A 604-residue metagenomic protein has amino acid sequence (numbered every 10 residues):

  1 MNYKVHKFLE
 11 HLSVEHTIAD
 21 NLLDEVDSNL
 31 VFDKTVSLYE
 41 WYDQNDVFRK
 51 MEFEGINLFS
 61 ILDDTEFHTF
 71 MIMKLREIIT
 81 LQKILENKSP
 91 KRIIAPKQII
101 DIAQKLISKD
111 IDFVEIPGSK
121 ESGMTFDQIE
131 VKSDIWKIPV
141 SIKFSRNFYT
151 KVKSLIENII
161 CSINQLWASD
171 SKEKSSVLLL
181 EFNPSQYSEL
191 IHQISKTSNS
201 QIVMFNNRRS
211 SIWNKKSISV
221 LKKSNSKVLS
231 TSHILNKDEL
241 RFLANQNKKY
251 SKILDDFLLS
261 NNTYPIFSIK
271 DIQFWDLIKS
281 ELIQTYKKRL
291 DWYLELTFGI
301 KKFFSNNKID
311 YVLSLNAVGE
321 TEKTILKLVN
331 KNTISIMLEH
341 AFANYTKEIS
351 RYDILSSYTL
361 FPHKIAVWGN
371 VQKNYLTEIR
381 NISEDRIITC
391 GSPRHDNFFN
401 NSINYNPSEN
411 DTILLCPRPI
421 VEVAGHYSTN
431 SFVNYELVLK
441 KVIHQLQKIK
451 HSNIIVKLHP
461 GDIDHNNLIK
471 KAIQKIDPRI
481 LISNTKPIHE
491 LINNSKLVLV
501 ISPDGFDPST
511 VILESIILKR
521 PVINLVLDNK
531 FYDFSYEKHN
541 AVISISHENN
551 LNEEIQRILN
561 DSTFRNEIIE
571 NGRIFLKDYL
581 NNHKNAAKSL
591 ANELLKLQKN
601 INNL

Functional and structural regions predicted by a protein language model:
M1-L604: Catalytic-core helical/loop segments in enzymes performing group transfer/polymerization on anionic/lipid-linked
